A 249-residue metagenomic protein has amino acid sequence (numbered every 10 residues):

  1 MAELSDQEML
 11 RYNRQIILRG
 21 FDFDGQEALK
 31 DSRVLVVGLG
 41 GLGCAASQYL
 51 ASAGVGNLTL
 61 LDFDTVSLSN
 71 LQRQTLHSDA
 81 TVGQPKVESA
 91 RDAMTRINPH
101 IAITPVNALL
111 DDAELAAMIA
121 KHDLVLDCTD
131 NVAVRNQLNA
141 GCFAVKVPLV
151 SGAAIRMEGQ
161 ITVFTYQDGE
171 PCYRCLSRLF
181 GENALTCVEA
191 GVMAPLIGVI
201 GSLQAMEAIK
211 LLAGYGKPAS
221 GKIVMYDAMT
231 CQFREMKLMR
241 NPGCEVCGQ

Functional and structural regions predicted by a protein language model:
M1-Q249: Adenine nucleotide-associated cytosolic modules
